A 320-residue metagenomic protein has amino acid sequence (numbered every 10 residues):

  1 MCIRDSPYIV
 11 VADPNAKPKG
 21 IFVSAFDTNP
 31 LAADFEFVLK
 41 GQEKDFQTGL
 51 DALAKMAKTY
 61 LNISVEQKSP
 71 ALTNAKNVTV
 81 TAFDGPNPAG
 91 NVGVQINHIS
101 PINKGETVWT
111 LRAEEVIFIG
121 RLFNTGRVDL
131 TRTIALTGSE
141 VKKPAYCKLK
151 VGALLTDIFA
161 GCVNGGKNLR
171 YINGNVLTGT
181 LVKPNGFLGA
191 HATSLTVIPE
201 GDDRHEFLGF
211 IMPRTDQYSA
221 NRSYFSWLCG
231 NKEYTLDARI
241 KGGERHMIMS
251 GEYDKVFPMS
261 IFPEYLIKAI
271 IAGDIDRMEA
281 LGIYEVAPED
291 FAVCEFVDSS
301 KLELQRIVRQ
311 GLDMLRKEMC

Functional and structural regions predicted by a protein language model:
R4-C320: Buried, small/hydrophobic-residue-enriched core segments of structured protein domains
